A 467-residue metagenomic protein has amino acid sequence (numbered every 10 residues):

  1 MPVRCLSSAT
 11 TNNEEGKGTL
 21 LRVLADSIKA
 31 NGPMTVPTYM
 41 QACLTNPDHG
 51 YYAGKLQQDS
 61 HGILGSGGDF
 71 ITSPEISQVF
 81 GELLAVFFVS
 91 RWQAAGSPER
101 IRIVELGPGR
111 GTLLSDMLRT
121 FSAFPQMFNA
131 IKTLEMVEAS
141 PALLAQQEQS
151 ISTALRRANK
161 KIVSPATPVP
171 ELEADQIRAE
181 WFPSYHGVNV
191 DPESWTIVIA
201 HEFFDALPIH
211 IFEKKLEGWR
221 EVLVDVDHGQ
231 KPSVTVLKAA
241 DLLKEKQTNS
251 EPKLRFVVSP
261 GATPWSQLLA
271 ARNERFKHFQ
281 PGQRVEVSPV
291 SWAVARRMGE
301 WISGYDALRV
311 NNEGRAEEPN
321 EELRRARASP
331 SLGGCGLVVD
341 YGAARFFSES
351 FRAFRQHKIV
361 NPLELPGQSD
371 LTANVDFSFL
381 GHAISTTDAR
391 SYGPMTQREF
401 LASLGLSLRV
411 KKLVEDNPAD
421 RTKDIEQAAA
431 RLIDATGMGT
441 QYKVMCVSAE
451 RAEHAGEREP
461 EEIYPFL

Functional and structural regions predicted by a protein language model:
M1-L106, R110-T196, F212, S378 (+3 more regions): Rossmann-like AdoMet
L56-L64, S97, A158, I162-I177 (+5 more regions): Intrinsically disordered, low-complexity coil segments
E105, E138, E202, E221 (+1 more regions): Acidic-residue sensor for enzyme active/binding pockets
P141, F204, A343: Short, glycine/acidic-enriched loop or turn micro-motifs at the edges of active sites
L144, L207-P208, F346: Conserved protein kinase catalytic core
S184, V188-D191, F204-G218, E286-R297: A short, conserved alpha-helix within the catalytic core of class I
I197-A270, F351-P362, Y464: A mobile, often basic/glycine-rich helix-loop segment that functions as the active-site lid/recognition loop
A262-L467: Long, Lys/Arg- and hydrophobic-enriched amphipathic alpha-helices
